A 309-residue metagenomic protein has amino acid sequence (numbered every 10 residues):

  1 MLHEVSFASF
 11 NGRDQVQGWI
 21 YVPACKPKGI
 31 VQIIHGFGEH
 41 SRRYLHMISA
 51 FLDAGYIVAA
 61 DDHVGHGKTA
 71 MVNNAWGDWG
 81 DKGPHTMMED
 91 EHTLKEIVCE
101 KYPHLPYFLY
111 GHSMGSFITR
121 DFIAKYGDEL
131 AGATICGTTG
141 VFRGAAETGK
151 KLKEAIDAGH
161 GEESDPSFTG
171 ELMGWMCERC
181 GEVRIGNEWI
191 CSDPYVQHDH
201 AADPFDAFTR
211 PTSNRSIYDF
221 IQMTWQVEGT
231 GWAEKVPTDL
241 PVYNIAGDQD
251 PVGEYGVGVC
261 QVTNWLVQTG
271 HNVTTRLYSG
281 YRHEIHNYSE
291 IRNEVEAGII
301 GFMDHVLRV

Functional and structural regions predicted by a protein language model:
M1-C25: N-terminal cap/lid segment of alpha/beta-hydrolase-fold proteins
H35-E39, S113, D248-Q249: Active-site glycine-rich loops that stabilize anionic/oxyanionic intermediates across multiple enzyme folds
S41-R43, I48-N74: Conserved alpha/beta-hydrolase
W79-C99: Alpha/beta-hydrolase active-site loop
T119-T209: Alpha/beta-hydrolase-fold enzymes
N244-A246: Short beta-strand/loop motif that positions the catalytic acidic residue of the alpha/beta-hydrolase fold
P251-Q261: Conserved alpha/beta-hydrolase "acid-adjacent" motif
T269-V309: Catalytic active-site module of serine/aspartate enzymes centered on a nucleophile-bearing elbow/loop
